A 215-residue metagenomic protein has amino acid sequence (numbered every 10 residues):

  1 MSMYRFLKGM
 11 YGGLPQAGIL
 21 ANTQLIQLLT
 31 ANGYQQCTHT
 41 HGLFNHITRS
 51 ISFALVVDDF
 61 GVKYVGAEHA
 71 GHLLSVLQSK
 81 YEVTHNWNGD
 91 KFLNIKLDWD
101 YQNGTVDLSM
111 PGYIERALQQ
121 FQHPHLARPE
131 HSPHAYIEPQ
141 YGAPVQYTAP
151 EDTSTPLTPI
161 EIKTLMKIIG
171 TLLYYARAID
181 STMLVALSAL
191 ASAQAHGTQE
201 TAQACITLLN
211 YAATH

Functional and structural regions predicted by a protein language model:
M1-H215: Long, low-complexity, charge-biased intrinsically disordered regions
